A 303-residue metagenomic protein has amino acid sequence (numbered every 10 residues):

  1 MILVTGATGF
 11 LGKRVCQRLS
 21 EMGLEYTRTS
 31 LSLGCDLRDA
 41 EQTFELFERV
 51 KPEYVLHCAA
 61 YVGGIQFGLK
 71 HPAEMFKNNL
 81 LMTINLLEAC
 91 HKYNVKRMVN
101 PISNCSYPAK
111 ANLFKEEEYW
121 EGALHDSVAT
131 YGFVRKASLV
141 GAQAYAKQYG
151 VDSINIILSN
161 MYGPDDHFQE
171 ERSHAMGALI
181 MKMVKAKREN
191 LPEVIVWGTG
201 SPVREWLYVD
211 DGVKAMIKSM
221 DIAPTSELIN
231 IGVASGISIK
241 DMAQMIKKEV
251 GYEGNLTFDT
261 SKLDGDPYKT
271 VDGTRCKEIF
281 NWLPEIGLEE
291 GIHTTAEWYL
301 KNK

Functional and structural regions predicted by a protein language model:
A7: NAD(P)H cofactor-binding loop motif with strongest signal on the N-terminal glycine-rich segment
F10, V15-R18, K185-K303: C-terminal substrate-binding subdomain of Rossmann-fold SDR/epimerase-dehydratase oxidoreductases
S20, E25-E45: Adenosine-cofactor binding site in Rossmann-like domains, unifying the SAM/SAH pocket of S-adenosylmethionine-dependent
L37, E41-N79, K92: NAD(P)H-binding glycine-rich loop region in Rossmannoid oxidoreductase-like domains and their noncatalytic homologs
G64-I65, N100-K115, T130-K136, Q148 (+1 more regions): Conserved catalytic-site region of short-chain dehydrogenase/reductase
F76, L80, A123, S127-L139 (+3 more regions): Short-chain dehydrogenase/reductase
I84-V128: Conserved Rossmann-fold NAD(P)-dependent oxidoreductase catalytic core, especially the SDR/UDP-sugar
R97, I102-S103, V140-H167, G177-L179 (+1 more regions): Conserved beta-loop-beta element that borders a ligand/cofactor-binding pocket
